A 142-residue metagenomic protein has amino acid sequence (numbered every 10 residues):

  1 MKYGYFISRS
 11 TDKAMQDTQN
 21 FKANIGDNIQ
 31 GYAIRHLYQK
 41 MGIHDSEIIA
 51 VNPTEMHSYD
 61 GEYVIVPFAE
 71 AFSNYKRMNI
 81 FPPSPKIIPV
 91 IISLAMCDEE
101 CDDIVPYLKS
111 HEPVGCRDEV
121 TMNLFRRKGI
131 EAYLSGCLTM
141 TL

Functional and structural regions predicted by a protein language model:
M1-P113, V120-L142: Aromatic- and Gly/Pro-rich donor/ligand-binding loops that form nucleotide- or phosphate-bearing donor binding pockets
